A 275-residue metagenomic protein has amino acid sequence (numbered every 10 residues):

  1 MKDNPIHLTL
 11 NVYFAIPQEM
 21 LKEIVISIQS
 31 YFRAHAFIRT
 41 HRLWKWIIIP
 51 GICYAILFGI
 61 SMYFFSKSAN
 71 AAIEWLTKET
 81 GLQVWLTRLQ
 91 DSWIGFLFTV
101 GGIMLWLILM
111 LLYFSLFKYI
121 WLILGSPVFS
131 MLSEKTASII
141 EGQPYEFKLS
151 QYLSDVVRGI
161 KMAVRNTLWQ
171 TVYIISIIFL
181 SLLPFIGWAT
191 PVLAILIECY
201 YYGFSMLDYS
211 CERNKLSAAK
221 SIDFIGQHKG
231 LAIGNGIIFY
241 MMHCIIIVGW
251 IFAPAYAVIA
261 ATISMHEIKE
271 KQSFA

Functional and structural regions predicted by a protein language model:
P5-L8, F14: Short hydrophobic targeting helices and cationic amphipathic motifs that mediate membrane/organellar targeting
V12-I174, E212, Q227-F239, H243 (+1 more regions): Helix-coil boundary and N-terminal low-complexity module in membrane systems
G102-A137, S181-R213, I247-Q272: Selective recognition of hydrophobic, aromatic-rich stretches within alpha-helical transmembrane segments of polytopic
I160-G187, P191, W250: Transmembrane alpha-helical segments and their cytosolic interface motifs in multi-pass membrane proteins
A194-Y240: Glycine/small-residue-rich hydrophobic helix-like segments
